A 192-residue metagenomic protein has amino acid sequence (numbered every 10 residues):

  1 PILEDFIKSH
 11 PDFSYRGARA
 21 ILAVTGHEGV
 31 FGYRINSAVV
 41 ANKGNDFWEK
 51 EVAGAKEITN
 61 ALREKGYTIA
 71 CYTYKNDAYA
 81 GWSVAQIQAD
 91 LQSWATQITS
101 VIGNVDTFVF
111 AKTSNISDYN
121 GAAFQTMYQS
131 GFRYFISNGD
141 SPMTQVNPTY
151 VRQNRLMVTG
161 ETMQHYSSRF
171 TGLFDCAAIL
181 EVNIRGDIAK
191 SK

Functional and structural regions predicted by a protein language model:
P1-A61, K65, I116: Active-site beta->alpha N-cap acidic-glycine motif
I21-A23, A70, I136: Structural detector of well-ordered beta-strand residues that form the stable sheet scaffold of enzyme domains
T68, A80-K192: C-terminal active-site subregion of NodB/CE4 polysaccharide deacetylases
Y72, N76: Histidine-centered divalent metal-coordination motifs
